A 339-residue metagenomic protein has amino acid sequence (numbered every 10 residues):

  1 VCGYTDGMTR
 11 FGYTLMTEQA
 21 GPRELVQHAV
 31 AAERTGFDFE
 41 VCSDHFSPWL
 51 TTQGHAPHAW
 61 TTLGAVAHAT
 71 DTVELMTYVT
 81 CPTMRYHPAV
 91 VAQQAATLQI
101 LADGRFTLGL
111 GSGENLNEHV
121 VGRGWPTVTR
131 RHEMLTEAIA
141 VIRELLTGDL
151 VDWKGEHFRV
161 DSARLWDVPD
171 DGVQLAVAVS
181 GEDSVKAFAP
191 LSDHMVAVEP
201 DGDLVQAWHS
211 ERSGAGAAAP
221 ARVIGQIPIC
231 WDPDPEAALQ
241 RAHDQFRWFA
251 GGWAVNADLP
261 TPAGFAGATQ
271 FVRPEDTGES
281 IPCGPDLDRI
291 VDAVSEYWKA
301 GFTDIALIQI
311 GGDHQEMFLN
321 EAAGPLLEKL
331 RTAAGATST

Functional and structural regions predicted by a protein language model:
V1-T339: Active-site-adjacent structural elements that line small-molecule/cofactor binding pockets in enzymes
